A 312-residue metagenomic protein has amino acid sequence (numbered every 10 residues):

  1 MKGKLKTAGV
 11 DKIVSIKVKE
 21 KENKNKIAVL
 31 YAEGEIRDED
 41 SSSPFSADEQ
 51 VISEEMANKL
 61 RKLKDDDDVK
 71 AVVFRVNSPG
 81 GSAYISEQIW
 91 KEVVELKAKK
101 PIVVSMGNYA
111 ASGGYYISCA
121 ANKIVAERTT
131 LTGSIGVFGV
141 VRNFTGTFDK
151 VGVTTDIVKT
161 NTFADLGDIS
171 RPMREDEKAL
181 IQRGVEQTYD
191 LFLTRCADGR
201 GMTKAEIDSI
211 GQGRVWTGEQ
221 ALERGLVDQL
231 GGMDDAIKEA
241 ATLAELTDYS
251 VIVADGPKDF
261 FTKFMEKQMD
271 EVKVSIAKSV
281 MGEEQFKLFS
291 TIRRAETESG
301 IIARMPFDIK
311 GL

Functional and structural regions predicted by a protein language model:
M1, T145, D149-A244: Charged, glycine-interspersed solvent-exposed loop segments at helix/strand-loop junctions that cap or gate access
M1-A8, S105-N161, G231-D248: Flexible, acidic/glycine-enriched loop-and-adjacent beta/alpha segments that face the extracytoplasmic/periplasmic side
M1-K26, L193-G199, D228-M269: C-terminal long alpha-helix characteristic of the crotonase
V18-T147: Cleft-lining beta-strand/loop regions that shape enzyme active-site pockets
K24, Y31-S43, V51-R61, G256-L312: Intrinsic disorder and flexible/low-complexity segments
D65, R75, K150, T242-D255 (+3 more regions): C-terminal recognition in membrane/secretory proteostasis and scaffolding
V73-R75, G107, I207-I210, V251-A254: Beta-strand segments within the central parallel beta-sheet cores of soluble alpha/beta enzyme folds
A83-Q88, Q220-E223, K263-K267: Short glycine/threonine-rich loop-to-helix capping motif typified by GTGT followed within a few residues by an Asp-Pro
